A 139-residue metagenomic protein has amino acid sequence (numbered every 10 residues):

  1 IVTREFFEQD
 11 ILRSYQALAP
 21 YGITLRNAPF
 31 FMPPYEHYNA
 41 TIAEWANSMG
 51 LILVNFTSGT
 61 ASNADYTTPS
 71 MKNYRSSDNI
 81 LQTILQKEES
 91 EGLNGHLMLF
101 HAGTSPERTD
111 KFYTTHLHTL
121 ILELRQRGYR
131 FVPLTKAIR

Functional and structural regions predicted by a protein language model:
I1-L99, G103-R125, Y129-R130, T135-R139: Catalytic domains of cell-wall/extracellular-matrix polysaccharide-remodeling enzymes, centered on de-N-acetylation
